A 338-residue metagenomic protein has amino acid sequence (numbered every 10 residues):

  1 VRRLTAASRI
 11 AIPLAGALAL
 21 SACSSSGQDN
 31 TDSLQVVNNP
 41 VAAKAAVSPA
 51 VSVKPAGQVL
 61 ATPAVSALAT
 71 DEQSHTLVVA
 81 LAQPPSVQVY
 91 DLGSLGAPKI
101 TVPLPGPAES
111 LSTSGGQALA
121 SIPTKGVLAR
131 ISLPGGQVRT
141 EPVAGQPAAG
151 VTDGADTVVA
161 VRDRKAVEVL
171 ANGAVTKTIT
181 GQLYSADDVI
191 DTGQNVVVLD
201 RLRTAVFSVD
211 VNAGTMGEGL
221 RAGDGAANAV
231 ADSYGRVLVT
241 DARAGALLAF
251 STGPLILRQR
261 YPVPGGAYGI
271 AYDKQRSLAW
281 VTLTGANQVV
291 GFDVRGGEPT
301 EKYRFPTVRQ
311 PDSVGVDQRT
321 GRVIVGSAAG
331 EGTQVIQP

Functional and structural regions predicted by a protein language model:
R2-I10, G16-L18, A22-P338: Predominantly soluble domains enriched in secretory-pathway, periplasmic, or organellar proteins
